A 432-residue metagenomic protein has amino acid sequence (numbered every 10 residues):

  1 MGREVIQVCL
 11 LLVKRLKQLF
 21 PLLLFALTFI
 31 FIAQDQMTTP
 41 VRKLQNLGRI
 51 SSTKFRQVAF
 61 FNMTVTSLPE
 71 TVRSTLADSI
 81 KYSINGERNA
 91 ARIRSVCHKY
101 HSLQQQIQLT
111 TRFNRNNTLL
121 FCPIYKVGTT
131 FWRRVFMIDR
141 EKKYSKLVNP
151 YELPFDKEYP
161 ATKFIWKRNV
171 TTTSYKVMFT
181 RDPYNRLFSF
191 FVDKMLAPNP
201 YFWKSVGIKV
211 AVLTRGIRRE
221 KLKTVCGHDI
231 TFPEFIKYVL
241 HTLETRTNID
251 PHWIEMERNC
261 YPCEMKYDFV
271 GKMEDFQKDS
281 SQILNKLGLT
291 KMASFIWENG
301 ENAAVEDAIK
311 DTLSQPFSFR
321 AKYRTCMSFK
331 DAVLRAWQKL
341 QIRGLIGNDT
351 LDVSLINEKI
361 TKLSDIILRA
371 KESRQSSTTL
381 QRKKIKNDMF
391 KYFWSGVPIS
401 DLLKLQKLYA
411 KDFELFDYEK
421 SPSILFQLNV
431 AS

Functional and structural regions predicted by a protein language model:
G2-S432: Membrane-interface amphipathic segments in extracytoplasmic regions
